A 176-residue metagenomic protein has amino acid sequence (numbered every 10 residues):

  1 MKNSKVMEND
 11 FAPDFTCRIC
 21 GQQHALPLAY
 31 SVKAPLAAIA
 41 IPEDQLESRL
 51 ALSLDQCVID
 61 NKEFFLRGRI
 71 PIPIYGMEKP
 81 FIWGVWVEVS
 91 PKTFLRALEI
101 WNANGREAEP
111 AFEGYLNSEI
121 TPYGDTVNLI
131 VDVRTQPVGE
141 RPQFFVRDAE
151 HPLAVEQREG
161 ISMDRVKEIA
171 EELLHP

Functional and structural regions predicted by a protein language model:
M1-Y75, K79: Basic, glycine-/proline-tolerant helical and adjacent loop/strand elements that line or dock onto nucleic-acid
A12, A25, A29, A34-A40 (+7 more regions): A sequence-composition feature that detects small, non-aromatic residues
P13, P27, P42, P71-P73 (+8 more regions): Proline-rich intrinsically disordered, low-complexity coils
E47, A51-T135: Charged, low-complexity interaction segments
W101-P176: C-terminal, charged low-complexity interaction regions
